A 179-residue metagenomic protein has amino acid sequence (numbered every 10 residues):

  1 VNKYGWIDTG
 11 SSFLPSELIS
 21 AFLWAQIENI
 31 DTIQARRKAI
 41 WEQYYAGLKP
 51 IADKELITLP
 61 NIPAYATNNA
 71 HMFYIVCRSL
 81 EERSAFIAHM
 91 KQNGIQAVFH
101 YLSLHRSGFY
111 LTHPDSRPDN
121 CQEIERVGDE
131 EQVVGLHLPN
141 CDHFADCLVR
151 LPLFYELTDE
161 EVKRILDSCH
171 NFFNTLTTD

Functional and structural regions predicted by a protein language model:
V1-D179: PLP-dependent aminotransferase class I/II
